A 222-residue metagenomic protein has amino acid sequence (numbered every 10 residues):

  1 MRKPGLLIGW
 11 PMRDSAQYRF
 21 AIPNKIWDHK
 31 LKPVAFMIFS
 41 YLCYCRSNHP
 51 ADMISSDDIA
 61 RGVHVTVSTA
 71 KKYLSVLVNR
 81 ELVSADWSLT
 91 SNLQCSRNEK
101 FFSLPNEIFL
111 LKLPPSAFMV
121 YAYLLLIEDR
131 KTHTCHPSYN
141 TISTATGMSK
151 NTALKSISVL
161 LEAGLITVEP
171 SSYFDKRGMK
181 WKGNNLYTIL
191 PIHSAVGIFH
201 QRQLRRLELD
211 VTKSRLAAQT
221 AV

Functional and structural regions predicted by a protein language model:
M1-V222: Electropositive, intrinsically flexible nucleic-acid-contacting patches
